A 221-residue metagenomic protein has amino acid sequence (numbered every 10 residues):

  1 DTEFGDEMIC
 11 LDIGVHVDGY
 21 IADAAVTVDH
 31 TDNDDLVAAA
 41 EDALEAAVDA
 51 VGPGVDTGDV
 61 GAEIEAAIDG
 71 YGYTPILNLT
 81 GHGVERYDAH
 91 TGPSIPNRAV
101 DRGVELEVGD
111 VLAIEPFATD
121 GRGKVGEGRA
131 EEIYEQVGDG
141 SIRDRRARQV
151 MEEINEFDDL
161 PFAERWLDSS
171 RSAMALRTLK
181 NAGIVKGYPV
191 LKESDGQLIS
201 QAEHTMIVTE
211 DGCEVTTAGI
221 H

Functional and structural regions predicted by a protein language model:
D1-H221: Active-site neighborhoods and metal-handling regions in enzymes and metal-associated proteins
